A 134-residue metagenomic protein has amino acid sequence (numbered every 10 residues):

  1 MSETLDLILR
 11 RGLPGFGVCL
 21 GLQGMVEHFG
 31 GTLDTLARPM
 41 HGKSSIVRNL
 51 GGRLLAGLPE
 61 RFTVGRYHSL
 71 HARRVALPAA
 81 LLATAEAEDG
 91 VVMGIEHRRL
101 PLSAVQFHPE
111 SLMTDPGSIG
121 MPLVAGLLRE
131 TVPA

Functional and structural regions predicted by a protein language model:
M1-G57, T63: Cysteine-nucleophile active-site neighborhood
E3-T4, L82, P122-G126: Alpha-helical elements of Rossmann-like donor-binding domains used by nucleotide-donor carbohydrate transfer enzymes
C19, H68, H108: Histidine-centered divalent metal-coordination motifs
S44-I46, V92-G94, A104: Conserved hydrophobic/aromatic beta-strand scaffold that supports enzyme active sites
R53-R99: Catalytic beta-strand/loop cores that center a nucleophilic Ser/Cys/Thr and support acyl-enzyme chemistry
R99, V105-D115: Phosphate-binding/catalytic loops
L112-A134: Acyltransferase
